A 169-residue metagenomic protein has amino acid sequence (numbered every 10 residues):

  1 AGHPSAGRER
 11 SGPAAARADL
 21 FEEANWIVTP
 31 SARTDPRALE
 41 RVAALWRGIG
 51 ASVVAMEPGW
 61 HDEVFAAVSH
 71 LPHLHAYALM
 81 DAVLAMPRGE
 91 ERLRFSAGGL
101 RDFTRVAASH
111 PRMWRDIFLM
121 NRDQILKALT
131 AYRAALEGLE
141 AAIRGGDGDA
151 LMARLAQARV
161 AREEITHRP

Functional and structural regions predicted by a protein language model:
A1-A14: Rossmann-like NAD(P)(H) cofactor-binding subdomain of soluble oxidoreductases
E9, T34-D35, I125: Alpha-helix N-cap/loop-to-helix initiation residues
A14-L20, R115-D116: Short, flexible, solvent-exposed loop/turn segments with mixed acidic/basic and small polar residues
L20-R105: Internal alpha-helical scaffold of NAD(P)-dependent oxidoreductase catalytic cores
A43, P72, A76, R133 (+3 more regions): Structural signal for well-ordered, non-membrane alpha-helices
G89-A158: Interdomain hinge/lid region at the active-site interface of Rossmann-like NAD(P)-dependent oxidoreductases
E163-P169: Long, positively charged, glycine-interspersed low-complexity recognition regions
